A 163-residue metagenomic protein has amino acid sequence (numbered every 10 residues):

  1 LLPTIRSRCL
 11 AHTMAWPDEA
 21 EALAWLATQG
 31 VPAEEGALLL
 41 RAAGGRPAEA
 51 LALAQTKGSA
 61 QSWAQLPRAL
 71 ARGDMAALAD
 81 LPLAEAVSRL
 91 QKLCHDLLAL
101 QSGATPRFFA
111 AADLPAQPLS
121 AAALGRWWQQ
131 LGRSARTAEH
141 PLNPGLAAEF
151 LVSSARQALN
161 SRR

Functional and structural regions predicted by a protein language model:
L1-R163: Charged, glycine-rich active-site and insertion segments that engage polyanionic ligands
